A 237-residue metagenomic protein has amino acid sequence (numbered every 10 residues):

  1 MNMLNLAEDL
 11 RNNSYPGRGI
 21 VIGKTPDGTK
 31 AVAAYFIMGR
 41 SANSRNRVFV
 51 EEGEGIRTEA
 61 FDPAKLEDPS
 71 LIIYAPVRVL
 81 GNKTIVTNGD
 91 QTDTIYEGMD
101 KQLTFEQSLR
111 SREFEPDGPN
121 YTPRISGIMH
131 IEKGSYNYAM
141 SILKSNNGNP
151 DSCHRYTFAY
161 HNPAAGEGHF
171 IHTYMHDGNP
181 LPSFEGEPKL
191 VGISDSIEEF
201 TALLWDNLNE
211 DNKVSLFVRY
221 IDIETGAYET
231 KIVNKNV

Functional and structural regions predicted by a protein language model:
M1-V237: Conserved short alpha-helical segments that host acidic/polar catalytic motifs at enzyme active sites
